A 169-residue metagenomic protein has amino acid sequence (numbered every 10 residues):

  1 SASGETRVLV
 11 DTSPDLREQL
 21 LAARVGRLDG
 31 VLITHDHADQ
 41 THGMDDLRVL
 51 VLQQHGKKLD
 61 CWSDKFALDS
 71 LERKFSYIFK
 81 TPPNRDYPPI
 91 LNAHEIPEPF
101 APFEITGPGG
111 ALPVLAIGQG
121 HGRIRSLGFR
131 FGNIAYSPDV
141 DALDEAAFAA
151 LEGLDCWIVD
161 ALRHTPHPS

Functional and structural regions predicted by a protein language model:
S1-A23, I90-A149: Core dinuclear metal-dependent hydrolase active-site scaffold
E5-S63, L154-C156: Active-site metal-binding motif and surrounding structural segment of the metallo-beta-lactamase
Q19-L21, H42-M44, E72-R73, A146-A147 (+1 more regions): Short glycine-/acidic-enriched loop or helix-start segments at secondary-structure transitions that form or flank
H35-Q40, H121, H167-S169: Histidine-centered active-site/metal-ligand motif
Q40, D69-E72, R123-I124: Short, well-ordered, mixed-charge alpha-helical segments that flank or form enzyme active sites
Q53-A93: Acidic/polar short surface loop at catalytic or gating sites that assists cofactor/ion binding and chemistry
D141-S169: Cap/insert and terminal regions of metallo-dependent hydrolase folds
